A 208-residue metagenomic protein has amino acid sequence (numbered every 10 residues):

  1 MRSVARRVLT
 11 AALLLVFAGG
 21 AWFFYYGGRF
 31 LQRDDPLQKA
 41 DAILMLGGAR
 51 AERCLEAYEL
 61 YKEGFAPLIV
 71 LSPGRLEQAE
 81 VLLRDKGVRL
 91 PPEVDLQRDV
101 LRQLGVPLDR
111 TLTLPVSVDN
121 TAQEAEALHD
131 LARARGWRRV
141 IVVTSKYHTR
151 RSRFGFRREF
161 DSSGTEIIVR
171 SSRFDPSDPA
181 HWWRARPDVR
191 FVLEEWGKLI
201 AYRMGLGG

Functional and structural regions predicted by a protein language model:
R2-D34: N-terminal type II signal-anchor transmembrane helix that functions as the membrane-insertion/stop-transfer segment
S3, L131-A132, D188-V189: Juxtamembrane/interface motifs at transmembrane-helix termini
S3, S177-A180, F191, E195: Coil-to-alpha-helix initiation sites in intrinsically disordered, low-complexity, charged segments
S3-V4, R50, E195, I200: Short alpha-helical segments used as structural interaction elements across diverse proteins
F24-R184: A structural signal for short, hydrophobic/glycine-enriched beta-strand patches
A185-G208: A transmembrane-helix-recognition feature enriched in membrane-embedded lipid enzymes and envelope glyco-/phospholipid
